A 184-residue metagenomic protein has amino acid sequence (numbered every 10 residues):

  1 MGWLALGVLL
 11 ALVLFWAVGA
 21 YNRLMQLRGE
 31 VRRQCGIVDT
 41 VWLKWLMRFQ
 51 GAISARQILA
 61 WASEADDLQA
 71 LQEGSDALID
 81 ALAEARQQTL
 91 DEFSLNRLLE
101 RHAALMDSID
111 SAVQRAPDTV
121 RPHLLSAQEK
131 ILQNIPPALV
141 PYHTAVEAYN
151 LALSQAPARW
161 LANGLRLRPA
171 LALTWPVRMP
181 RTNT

Functional and structural regions predicted by a protein language model:
G2-T184: A helix-centric hydrophobic-segment signal that preferentially recognizes long, alpha-helical stretches used
